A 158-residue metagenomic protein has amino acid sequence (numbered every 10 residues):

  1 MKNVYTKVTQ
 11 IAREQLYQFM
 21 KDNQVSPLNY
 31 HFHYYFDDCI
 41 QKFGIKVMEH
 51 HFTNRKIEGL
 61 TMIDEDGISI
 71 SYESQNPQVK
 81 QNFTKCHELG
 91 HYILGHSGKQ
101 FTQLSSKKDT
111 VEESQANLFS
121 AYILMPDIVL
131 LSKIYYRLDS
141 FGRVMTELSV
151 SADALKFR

Functional and structural regions predicted by a protein language model:
M1-R158: Active-site hotspot residues in diverse enzymes, especially metal/ion-binding acidic/histidine motifs
